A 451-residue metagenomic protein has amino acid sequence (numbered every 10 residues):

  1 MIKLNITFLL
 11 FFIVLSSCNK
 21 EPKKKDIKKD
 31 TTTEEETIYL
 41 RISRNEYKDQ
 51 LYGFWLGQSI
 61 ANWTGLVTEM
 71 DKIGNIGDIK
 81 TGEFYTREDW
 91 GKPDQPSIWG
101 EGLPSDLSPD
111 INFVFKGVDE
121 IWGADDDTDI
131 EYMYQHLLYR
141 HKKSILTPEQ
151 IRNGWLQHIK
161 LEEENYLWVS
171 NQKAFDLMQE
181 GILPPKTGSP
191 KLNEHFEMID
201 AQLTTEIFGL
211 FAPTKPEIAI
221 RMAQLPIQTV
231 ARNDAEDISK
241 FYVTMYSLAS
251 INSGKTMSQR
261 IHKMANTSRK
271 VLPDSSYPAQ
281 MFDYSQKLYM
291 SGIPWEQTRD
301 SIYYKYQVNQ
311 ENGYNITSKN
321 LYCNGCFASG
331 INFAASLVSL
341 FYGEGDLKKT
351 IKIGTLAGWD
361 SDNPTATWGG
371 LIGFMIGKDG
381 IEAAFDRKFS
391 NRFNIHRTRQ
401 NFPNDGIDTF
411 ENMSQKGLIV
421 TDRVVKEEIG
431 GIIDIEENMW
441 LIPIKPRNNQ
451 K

Functional and structural regions predicted by a protein language model:
L15-S17: C-terminal motif of bacterial Sec signal peptides marking the signal peptidase cleavage site
N19-D26: Bacterial lipoprotein signal-peptidase II cleavage site
K28, A279, D283-T317, Y322 (+1 more regions): Acidic, carboxylate-rich catalytic segments that either coordinate divalent cations
Y39-I42, A174-F196, T205-K215, Q224-T229 (+1 more regions): Accessory "access/gating" subregions that flank catalytic or transport cores
K48-Y52, M178-G188, E194-Q202, F211 (+11 more regions): Mature, well-folded catalytic/scaffold domains that follow N-terminal targeting or propeptide regions
I60, T64, D71-K92, A231-D234 (+4 more regions): Catalytic phosphate/nucleotide-handling subdomain of diverse soluble enzymes
V67-F113, T128-I130, R152, E162-N165: Active-site-surrounding "flap" and adjacent substrate/cofactor-binding loops of secreted or lumenal enzymes, prototyped
V118-D126, I130, Q135-S239: Active-site cavity-forming subdomains of large catalytic enzyme subunits
